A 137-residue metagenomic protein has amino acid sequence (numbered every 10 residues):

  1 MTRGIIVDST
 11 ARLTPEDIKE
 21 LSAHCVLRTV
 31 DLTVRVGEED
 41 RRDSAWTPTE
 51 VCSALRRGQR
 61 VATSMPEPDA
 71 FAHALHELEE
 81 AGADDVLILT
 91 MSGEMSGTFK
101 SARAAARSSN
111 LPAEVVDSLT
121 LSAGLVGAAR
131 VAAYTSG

Functional and structural regions predicted by a protein language model:
M1-R3, A23-L27, A81-V86, N110-P112: Short coil/turn connectors at secondary-structure junctions
R3-A70: N-terminal glycine-rich anion-binding loop in soluble enzyme alpha/beta folds
S9-A11, V34, M91-G93, S118-L121: Short, ordered loop/turn segments at secondary-structure junctions
R12, A54-V61, L78-A81, A105-P112 (+1 more regions): Change "in soluble alpha/beta enzymes" to "in soluble alpha/beta proteins
E16, E50, A54, H73 (+3 more regions): Alpha-helical scaffold segments in soluble metabolic enzymes
D40-D43, T63-E67, T90, T120 (+2 more regions): Catalytic cores of large soluble enzymes that bind and process phosphate-bearing ligands
Q59-G93, G97-A104: Glycine-rich phosphate- or other oxyanion-binding loops that anchor nucleotides, phosphorylated ligands
L87, M95-G137: Active-site histidine-anchored catalytic micro-motif
